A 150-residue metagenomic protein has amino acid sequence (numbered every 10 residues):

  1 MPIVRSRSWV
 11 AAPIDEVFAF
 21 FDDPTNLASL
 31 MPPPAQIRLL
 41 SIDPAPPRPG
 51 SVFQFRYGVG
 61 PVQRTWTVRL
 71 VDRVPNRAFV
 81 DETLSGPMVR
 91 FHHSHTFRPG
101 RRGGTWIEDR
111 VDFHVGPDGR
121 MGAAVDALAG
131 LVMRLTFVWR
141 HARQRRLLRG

Functional and structural regions predicted by a protein language model:
M1, H92-H95, F137-Q144: Secondary-structure boundary/capping motif
M1-R48: Hydrophobic ligand-binding cavity/cleft-lining segments
I3-R5, Q63-T67, V89-H93: Short, surface-exposed coil-to-beta transition loops
R7-A11, R56, R69, T96-R98 (+1 more regions): Generic structural detector for well-ordered beta-strands
V10-A12, V59-P61, D72, P87 (+1 more regions): Beta-strand elements of well-folded, non-transmembrane domains
L39-S85, W106, W139-A142, L147-G150: Glycine-rich portal/gate segments that line the openings of hydrophobic small-molecule binding cavities
V80-L135: Beta-strand/loop substructures that line and gate deep hydrophobic ligand-binding cavities in soluble
